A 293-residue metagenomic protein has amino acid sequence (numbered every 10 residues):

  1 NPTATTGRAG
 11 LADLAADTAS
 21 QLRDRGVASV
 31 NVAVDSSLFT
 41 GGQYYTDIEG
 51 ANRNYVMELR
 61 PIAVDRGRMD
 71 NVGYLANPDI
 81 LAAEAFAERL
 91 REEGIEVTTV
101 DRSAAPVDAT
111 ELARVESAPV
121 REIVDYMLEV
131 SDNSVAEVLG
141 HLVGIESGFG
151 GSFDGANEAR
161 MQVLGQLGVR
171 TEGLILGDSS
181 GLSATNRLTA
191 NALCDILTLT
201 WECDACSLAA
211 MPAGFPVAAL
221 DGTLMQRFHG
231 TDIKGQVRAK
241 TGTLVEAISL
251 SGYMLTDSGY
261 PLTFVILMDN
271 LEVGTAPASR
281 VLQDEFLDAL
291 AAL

Functional and structural regions predicted by a protein language model:
N1-A63: Periplasmic/cell-envelope proteins involved in peptidoglycan metabolism and beta-lactam response
R8-L11, D79, A83, T275-D284: Short, charged, low-complexity patches
V27-A28, E49, R53-R60, V64-A209: A small/polar active-site loop signature that marks catalytic segments
T40, D70, E272-G274: Residue-level signal for secondary-structure boundary sites
G144-L293: Small-residue-rich helix-loop
